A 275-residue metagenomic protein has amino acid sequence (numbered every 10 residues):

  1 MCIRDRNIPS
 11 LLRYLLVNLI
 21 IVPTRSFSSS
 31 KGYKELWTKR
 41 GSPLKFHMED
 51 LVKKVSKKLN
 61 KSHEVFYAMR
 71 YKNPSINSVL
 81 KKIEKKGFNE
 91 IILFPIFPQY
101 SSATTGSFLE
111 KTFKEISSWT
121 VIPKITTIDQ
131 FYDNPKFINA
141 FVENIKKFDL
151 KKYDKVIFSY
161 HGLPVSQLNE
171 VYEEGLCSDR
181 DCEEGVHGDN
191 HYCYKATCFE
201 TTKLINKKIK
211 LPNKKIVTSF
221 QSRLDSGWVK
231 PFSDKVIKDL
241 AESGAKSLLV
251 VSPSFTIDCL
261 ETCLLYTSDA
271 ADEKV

Functional and structural regions predicted by a protein language model:
M1-I3, Y266-V275: Single conserved hydrophobic/aromatic residue that forms the stacking wall/gate of nucleotide- or nucleobase-binding
R4-Y67: N-terminal glycine-rich anion-binding loop in soluble enzyme alpha/beta folds
F66-A140: Long, hydrophobic, well-ordered secondary-structure blocks that form the structural core and pocket-lining surfaces
L80, D225-A245: A short, acidic, amphipathic alpha-helical segment used as a generic capping/interface helix at domain edges
K124-F131, E200-K203, S268: Short, flexible loop segments at boundaries between secondary-structure elements
V171-Y192: A solvent-exposed, charged loop/short amphipathic helix patch at secondary-structure junctions
V186, N190-Y194, L211-N213, V217-R223: A structural signal for short, hydrophobic/glycine-enriched beta-strand patches
D234, E261-S268: Hydrophobic alpha/beta core scaffold segments
